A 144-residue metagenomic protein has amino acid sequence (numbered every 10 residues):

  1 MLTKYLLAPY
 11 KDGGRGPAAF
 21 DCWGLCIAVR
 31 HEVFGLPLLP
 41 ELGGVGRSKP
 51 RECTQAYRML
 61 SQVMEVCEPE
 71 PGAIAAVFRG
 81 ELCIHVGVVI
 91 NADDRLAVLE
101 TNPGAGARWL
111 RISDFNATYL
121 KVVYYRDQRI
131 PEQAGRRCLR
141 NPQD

Functional and structural regions predicted by a protein language model:
M1-G16: N-terminal intrinsically disordered, low-complexity, charge/repeat-rich segments that act as generic
M1-L2, P142-D144: C-terminal end-of-chain micro-motif
L7, G35, L96, A107-W109: Generic secondary-structure boundary/loop-capping signal
Y10, F20, C83: Short glycine- and Lys/Arg-enriched binding-loop motifs that mark or flank ligand-binding interfaces
G13, P37-L42: Surface-exposed patches in mature extracellular/periplasmic domains of secreted proteins
G14-F34: Active-site nucleophilic cysteine motif
L42-G106, S113: ...with weaker cross-activation on analogous glycine-rich loops/strands in unrelated enzymes
R111-Q143: Intrinsically disordered, low-complexity, charged/polar segments
